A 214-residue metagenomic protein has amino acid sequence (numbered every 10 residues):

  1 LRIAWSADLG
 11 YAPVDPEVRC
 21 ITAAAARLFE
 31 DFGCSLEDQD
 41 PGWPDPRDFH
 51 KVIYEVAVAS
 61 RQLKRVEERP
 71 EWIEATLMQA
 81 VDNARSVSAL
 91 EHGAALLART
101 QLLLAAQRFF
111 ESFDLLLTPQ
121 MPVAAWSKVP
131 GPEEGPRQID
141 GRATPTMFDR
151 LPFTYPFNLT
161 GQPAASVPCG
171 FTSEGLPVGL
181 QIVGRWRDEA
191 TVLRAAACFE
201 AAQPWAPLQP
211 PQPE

Functional and structural regions predicted by a protein language model:
L1-A7, I53-Q107, M121-A124, K128-V129 (+1 more regions): Short helix-loop capping/hinge segments that flank enzyme active sites or metal/cofactor-binding pockets
L1-V52, E74, N83-S86, E91: Gly/Ser-rich, acidic/histidine-flanked active-site/gating loops
L1-Y11, A23-F32, G93, L104 (+3 more regions): Structural helix-boundary/capping segments
V14-D15, D48, W126-V129, L176 (+1 more regions): Short glycine-/acidic-enriched loop or helix-start segments at secondary-structure transitions that form or flank
H50-V56, P132-E134, L180-I182: Short low-complexity, flexible loop/linker segments enriched in glycine and/or proline with clustered acidic
A94, W126-L151: Short, surface-exposed loop/helix-turn segments at secondary-structure junctions that function as lids/hinges flanking
